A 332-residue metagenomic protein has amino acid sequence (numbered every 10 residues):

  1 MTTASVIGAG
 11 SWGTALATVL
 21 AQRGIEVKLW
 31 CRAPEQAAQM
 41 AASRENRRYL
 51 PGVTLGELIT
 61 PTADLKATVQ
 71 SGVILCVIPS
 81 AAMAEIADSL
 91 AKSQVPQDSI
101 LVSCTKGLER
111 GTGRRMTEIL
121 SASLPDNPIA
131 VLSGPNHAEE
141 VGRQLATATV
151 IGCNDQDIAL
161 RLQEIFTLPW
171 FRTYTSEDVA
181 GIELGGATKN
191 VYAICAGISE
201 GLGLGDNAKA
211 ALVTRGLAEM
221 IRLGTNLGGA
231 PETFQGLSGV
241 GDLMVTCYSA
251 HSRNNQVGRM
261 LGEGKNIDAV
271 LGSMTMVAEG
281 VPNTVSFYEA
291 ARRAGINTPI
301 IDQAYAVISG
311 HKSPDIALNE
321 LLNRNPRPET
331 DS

Functional and structural regions predicted by a protein language model:
M1-V53, T62-A63: NAD(P)+-binding Rossmann beta1-loop-alpha1 motif at the extreme N-terminus of oxidoreductases
G10, T14, P34, T62 (+19 more regions): Electropositive phosphate-/nucleotide-binding environments in soluble metabolic enzymes
L55, P61-L145, L162: Rossmann-like NAD(P)(H) cofactor-binding subdomain of soluble oxidoreductases
A82, S93, I119-N127, A146-T233: Internal alpha-helical scaffold of NAD(P)-dependent oxidoreductase catalytic cores
S103, P128-S133, T173-E177, Q235 (+1 more regions): General beta-strand structural signal in soluble alpha/beta enzymes
K189, A196-E200, T225-Q235, G239 (+1 more regions): NAD(P)-dependent Rossmann-like dehydrogenase/reductase catalytic/cofactor-binding core
